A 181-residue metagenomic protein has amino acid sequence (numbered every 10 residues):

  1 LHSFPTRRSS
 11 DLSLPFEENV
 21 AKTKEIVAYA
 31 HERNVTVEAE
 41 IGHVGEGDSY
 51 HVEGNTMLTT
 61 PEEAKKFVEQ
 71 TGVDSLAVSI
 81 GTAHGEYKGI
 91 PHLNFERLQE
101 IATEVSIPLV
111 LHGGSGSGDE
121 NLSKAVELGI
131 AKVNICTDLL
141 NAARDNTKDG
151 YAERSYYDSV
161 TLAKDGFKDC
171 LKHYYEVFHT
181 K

Functional and structural regions predicted by a protein language model:
H2-S9: Short, small-residue-biased leader/transition segments that mark boundaries at the very start of proteins
S10-V78, T82-G85: Conserved anion-binding
D11, I80, G113, T137-D138: Short secondary-structure boundary segments
S13, I107-G116: Histidine-centered catalytic micro-motifs
S13-E38, G85-A102, G118-L122, N141-K148: Active-site-adjacent beta->alpha loops and helix N-cap segments on the catalytic face of soluble alpha/beta enzymes
Q70-T71, E104, L128: Structural motif
G114-I130: Catalytic cores of alpha/beta
K148-K181: Extended, intrinsically disordered, low-complexity segments
